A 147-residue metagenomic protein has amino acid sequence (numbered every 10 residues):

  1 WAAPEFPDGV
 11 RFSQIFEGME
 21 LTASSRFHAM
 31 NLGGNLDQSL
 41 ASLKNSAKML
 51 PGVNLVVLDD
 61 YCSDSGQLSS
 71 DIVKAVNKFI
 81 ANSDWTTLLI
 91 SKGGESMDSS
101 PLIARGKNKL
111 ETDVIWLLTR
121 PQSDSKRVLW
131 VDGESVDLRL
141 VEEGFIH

Functional and structural regions predicted by a protein language model:
W1-A2, L58, I90: Short hydrophobic segments within beta-strands
W1-S42: Conserved P-loop
E5-D8, G33-D37, C62-S63, G93-M97 (+1 more regions): Conserved nucleotide-binding/hydrolysis micro-motifs of P-loop NTPases
R11-S13, L40, Q67-L68, S99-P101: Short, well-ordered secondary-structure micro-motifs
T22-S25, P51, L110: Structured loop/turn residues at beta-strand edges in well-structured enzyme cores
L32-T87: Phosphate-binding/switch loop-helix module in NTP-utilizing enzymes
N82-H147: Phosphate-binding/switch region of NTP-binding enzymes
